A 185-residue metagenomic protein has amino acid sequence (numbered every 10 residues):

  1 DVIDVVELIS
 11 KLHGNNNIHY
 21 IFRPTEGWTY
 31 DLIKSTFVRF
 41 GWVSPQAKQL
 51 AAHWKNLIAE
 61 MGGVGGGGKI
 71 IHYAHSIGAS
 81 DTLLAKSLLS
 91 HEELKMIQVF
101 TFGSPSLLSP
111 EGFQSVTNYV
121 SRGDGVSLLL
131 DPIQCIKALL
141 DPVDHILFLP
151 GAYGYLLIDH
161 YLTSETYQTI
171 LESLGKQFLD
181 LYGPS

Functional and structural regions predicted by a protein language model:
D1-G68, G123-P132, K137-H160, S164-E172 (+2 more regions): Active-site catalytic motif of lipid deacylating hydrolases and related acyltransferases
A47-Q134: Serine-dependent carboxylesterase/thioesterase catalytic core of lipase-like alpha/beta-hydrolase/SGNH enzymes
